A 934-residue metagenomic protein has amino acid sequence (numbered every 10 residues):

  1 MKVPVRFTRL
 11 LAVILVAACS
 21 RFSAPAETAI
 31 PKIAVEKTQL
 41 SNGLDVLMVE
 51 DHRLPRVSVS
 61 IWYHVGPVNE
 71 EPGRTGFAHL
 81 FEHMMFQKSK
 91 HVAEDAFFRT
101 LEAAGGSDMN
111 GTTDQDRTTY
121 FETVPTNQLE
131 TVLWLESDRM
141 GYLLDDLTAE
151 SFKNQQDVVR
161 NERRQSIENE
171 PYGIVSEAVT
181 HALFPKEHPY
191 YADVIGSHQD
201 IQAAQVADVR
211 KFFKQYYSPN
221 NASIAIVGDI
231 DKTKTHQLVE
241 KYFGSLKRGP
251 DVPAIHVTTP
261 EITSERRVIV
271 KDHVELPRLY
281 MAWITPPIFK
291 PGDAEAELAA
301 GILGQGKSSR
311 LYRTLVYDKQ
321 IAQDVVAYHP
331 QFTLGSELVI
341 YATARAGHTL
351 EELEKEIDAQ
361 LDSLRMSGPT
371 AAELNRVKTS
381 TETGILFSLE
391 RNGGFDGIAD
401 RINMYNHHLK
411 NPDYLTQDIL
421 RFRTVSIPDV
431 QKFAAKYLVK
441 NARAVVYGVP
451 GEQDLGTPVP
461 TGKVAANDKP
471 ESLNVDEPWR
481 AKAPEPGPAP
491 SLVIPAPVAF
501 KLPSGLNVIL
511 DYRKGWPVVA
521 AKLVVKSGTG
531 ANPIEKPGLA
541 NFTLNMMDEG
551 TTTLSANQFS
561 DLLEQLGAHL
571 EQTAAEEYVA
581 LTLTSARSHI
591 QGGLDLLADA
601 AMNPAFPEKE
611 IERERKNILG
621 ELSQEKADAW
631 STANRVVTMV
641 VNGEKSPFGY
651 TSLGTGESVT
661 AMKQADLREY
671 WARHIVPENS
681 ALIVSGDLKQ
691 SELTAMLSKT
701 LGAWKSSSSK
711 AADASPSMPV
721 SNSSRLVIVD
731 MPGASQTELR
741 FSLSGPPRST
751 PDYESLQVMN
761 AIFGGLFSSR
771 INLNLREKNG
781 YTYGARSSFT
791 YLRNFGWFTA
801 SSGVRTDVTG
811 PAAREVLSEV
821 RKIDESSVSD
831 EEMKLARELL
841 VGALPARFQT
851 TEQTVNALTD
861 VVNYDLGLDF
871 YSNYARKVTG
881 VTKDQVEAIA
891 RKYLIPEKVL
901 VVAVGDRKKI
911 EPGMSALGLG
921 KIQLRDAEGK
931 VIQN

Functional and structural regions predicted by a protein language model:
M1-L11: Bacterial N-terminal signal peptides that target proteins for export
L15-D45, D231-K271, L386, Y405 (+6 more regions): Proteolytic maturation boundary segments
V49, L54-P72, G76-L80, D95-Y142 (+17 more regions): M16 family metallopeptidases and their MPP-like homologs
S137-L147, Y242-P250, D358-P369, D599-F606 (+3 more regions): A common structural junction motif
A149, Q156, R210-Y242, A442-R443 (+4 more regions): Non-catalytic, conformational "gating/processing" segments within enzyme and secreted inhibitor domains
V159-S166, T258-D272, K378-S388, S585-A586 (+3 more regions): Short, conserved secondary-structure transition motifs
D200-Q205, V209, S658-M662, L667 (+1 more regions): Alpha-helical scaffold elements lining the catalytic groove of polysaccharide deacetylases
